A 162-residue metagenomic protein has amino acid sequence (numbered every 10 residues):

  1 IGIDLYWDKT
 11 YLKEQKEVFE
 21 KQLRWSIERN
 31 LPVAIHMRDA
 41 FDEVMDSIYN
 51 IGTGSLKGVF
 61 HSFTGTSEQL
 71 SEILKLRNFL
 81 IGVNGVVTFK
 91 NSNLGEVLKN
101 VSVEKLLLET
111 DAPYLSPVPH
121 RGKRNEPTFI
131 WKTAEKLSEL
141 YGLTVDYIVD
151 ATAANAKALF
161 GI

Functional and structural regions predicted by a protein language model:
I1-L76, T88, E96-V97, V101 (+3 more regions): Divalent metal-binding pocket/active-site signature
I3, Y114, A158: Active-site micro-motifs of SAM-dependent methyltransferase domains
A34-I35, V59-F60, G82-N84, L107-T110: Active-site neighborhood of phospho(di)ester-bond hydrolases with catalytic His/Asp-centered motifs
T64, G85-F89, A112-Y114: Short, acidic/turn-prone active-site loops that include or flank metal/cofactor- and phosphate-binding residues
N78-L80: Conserved acetyl-CoA-binding loop of GNAT-fold acetyltransferases
S92: Conserved catalytic/ligand-binding micro-motifs in nucleotide and anionic cofactor chemistry
E104-E126: Short acidic/histidine-rich active-site segments
T128-I162: Mid-to-C-terminal alpha-helical segments outside catalytic/metal-binding sites
